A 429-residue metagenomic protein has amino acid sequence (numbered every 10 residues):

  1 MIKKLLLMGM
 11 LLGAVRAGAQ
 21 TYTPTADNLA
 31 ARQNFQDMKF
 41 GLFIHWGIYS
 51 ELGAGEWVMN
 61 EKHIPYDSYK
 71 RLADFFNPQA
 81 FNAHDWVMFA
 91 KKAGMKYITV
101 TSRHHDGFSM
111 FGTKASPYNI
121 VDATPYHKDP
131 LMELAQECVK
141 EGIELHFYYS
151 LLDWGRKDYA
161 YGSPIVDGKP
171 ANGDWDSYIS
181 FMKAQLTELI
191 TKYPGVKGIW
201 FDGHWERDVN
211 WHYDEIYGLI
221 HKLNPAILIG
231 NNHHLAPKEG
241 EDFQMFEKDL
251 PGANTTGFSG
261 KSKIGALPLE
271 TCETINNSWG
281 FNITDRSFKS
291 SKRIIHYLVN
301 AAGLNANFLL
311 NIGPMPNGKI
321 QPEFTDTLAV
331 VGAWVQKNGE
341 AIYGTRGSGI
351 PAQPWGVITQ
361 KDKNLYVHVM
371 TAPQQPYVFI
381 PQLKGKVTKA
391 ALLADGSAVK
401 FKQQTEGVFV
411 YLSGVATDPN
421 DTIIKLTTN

Functional and structural regions predicted by a protein language model:
M1-T21: Bacterial Sec-dependent N-terminal signal peptides
Q20-N429: Mature catalytic domains of secreted/periplasmic carbohydrate-active enzymes
